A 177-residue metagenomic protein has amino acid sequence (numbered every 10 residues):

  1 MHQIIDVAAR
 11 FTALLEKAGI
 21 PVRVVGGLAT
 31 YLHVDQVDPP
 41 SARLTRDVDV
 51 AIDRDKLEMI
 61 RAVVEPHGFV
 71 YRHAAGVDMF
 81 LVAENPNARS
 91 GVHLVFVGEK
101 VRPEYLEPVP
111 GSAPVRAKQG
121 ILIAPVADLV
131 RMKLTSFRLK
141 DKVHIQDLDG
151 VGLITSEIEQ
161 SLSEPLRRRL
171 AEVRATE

Functional and structural regions predicted by a protein language model:
M1-E177: Compositionally biased terminal segments of proteins
